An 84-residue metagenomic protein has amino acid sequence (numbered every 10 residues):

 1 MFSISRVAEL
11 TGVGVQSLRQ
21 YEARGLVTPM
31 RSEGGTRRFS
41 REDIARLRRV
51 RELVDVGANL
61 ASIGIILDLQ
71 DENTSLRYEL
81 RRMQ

Functional and structural regions predicted by a protein language model:
M1-Q20: Polyanion-binding surface elements
L10-V13, F39, A45: Generic hydrophobic alpha-helical membrane-segment signal
Q16-L18, F39, D68: Residue-level recognition of hydrophobic positions within alpha-helical transmembrane segments
A23, T28-P29, E33, R41-Q84: Arg/Lys-rich, alpha-helical DNA-contact motif
T36: Conserved catalytic core of two-component sensor histidine kinases, primarily the HATPase_c ATP-binding
